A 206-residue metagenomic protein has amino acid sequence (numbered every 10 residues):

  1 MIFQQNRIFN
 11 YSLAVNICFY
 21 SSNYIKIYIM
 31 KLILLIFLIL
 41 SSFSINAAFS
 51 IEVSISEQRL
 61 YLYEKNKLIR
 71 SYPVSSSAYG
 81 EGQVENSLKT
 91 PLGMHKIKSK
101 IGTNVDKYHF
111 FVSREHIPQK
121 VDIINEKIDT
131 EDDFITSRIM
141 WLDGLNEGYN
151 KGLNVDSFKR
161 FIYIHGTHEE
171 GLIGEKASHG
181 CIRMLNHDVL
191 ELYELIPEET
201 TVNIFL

Functional and structural regions predicted by a protein language model:
Q5: Cationic, low-complexity basic patches in intrinsically disordered or flexible, solvent-exposed regions
M30-I36: Sec-dependent signal peptide recognition, specifically the positively charged N-region followed immediately by
S42-S44: N-terminal signal peptide c-region/cleavage motif recognized by signal peptidases
A47-G80: A structural motif detector for short, solvent-exposed N-terminal "entry" segments of globular domains
A48, I55-E57, I69, L92 (+3 more regions): Extracytoplasmic
I69-K107: Electropositive
L88, V105-L206: Exported/periplasmic cell-wall-interacting domains
